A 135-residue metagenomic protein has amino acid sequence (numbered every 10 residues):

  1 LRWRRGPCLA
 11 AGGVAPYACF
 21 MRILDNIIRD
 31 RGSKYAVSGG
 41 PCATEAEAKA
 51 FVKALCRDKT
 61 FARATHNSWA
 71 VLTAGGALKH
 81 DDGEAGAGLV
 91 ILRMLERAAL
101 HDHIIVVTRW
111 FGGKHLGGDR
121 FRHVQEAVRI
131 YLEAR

Functional and structural regions predicted by a protein language model:
G6, G12-G13: Residue-identity detector for glycine
F20-A85, L95, E133: C-terminal regulatory domains involved in ligand/effector binding and gene-expression control
V71, D102-F111: Glycine- and acidic-rich phosphate- and metal-coordinating loops
G86-G88, R109-R135: Active-site-proximal loop/helix of nucleotide/amide-processing enzymes and allied scaffolds
M94-H101: Short glycine/proline-enriched loop/turn "hinge" motifs that connect secondary-structure elements and lie
